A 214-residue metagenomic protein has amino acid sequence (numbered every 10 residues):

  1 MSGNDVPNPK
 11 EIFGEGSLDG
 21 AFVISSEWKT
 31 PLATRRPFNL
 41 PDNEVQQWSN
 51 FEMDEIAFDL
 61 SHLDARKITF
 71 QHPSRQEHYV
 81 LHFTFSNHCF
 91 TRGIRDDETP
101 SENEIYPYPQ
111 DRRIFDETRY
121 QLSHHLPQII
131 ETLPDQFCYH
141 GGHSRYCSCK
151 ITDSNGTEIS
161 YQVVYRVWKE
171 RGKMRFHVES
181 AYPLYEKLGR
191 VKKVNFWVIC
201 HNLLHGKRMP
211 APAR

Functional and structural regions predicted by a protein language model:
M1-R214: Ribonuclease/tRNase effector modules and their secretory precursors
